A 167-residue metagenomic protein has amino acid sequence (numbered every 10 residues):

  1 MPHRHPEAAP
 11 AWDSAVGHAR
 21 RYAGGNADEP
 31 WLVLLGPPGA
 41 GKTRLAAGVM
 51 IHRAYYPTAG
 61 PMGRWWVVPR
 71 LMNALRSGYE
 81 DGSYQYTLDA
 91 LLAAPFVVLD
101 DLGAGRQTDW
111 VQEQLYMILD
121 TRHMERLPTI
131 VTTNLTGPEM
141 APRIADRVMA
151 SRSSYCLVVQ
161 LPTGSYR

Functional and structural regions predicted by a protein language model:
M1-L32: Pre-Walker A (pre-P-loop) alpha-helix and adjacent loop at the N terminus of AAA/AAA+ ATPase modules, a conserved
D28-A46: Walker A/P-loop nucleotide-binding motif
E29-V33, M62-G63, F96, P128-I130: Residue-level preference for the first positions of well-ordered beta-strands
I51, Y55-G60, L71-G78, G82 (+1 more regions): Replace "adjacent to P-loop NTPase cores in ATP/GTP-dependent enzymes" with "adjacent to NTP-binding cores
V67: Phosphate/pyrophosphate-binding active-site loops
Q85-P95: Short basic/glycine-enriched coil/helix segment immediately N-terminal to the Walker B
